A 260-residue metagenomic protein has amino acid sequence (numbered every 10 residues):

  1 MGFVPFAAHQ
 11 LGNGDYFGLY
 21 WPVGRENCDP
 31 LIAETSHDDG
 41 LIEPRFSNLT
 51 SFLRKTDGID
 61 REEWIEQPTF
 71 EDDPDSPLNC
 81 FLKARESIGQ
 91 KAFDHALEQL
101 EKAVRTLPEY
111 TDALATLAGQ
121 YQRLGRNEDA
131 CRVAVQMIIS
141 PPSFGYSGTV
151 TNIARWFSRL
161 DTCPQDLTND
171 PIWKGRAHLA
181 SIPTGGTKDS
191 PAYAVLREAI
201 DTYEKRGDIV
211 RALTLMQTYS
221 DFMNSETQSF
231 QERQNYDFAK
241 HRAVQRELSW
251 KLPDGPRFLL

Functional and structural regions predicted by a protein language model:
M1-L260: A C-terminal-region feature
